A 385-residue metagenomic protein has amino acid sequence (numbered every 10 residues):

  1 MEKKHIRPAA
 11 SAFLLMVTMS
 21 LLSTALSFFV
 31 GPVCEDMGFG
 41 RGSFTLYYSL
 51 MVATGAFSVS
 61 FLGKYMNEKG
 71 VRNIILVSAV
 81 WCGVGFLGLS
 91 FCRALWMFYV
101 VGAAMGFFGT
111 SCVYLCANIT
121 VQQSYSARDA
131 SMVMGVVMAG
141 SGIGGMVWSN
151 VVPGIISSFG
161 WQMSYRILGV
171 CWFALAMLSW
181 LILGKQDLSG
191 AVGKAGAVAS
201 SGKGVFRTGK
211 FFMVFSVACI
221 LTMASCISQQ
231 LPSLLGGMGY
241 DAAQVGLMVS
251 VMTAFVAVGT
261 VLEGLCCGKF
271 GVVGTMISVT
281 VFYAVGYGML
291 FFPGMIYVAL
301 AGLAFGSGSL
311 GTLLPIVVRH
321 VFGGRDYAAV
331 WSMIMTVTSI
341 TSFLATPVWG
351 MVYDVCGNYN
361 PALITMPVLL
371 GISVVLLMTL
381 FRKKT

Functional and structural regions predicted by a protein language model:
R7-R41, S58-L62, S149, I227-S233 (+1 more regions): Extracytoplasmic
L26-V30, F206-E263: Extracytoplasmic gate region of multi-pass secondary transporters
V33-C34, Y65-M66, V147-F159, S164 (+3 more regions): Interfacial helix-cap and linker-helix signal at transmembrane-aqueous boundaries of multi-pass secondary transporters
F57-L95: Conserved MFS/SLC helix-loop-helix module at the cytosolic interface between two early adjacent transmembrane helices
S58-G70, T260-G271, Y353-D354: Helix-to-loop junctions at the C-terminal end of transmembrane segments in multipass secondary transporters
S111-Y125, S309-F322: Intracellular juxtamembrane helix-capping segments at the cytosolic ends of symmetry-related transmembrane helices
V137-G184: Helix-loop-helix hairpin linking two adjacent transmembrane segments in secondary transporters
M252-L262, C267-V317: C-terminal transmembrane helical hairpin of 12-TM major facilitator-type secondary transporters
